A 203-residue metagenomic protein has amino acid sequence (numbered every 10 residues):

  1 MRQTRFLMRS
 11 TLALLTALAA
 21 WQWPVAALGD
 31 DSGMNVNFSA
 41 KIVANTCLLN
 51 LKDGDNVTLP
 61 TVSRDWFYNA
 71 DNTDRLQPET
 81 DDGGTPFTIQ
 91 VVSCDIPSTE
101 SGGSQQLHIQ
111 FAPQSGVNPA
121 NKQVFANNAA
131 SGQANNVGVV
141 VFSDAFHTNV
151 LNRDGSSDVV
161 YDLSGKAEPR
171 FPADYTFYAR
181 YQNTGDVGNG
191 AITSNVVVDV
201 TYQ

Functional and structural regions predicted by a protein language model:
R2-T11, W21-Q203: Mature extracellular/passenger domains of Gram-negative fimbrial/pilin and adhesin proteins
T16-A20: Hydrophobic core
